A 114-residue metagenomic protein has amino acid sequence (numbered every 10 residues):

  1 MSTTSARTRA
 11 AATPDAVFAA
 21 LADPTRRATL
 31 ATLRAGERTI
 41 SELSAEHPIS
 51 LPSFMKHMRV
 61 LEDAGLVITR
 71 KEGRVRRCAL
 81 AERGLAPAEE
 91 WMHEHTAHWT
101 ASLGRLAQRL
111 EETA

Functional and structural regions predicted by a protein language model:
M1-T13, A31, A86-A114: Amphipathic alpha-helical dimerization/coiled-coil segments that flank or bridge DNA-binding/regulatory modules
S2, A12-S53, V75-A86, E90: N-terminal helix-turn-helix DNA-binding core of bacterial DNA-binding proteins
P24, M58-R59: HTH DNA-binding helix-turn interface
A45, K56, E62-D63: Alpha-helical residues within the helix-turn-helix
D63-G73, R77-A79: Beta-hairpin "wing" of winged helix-turn-helix
